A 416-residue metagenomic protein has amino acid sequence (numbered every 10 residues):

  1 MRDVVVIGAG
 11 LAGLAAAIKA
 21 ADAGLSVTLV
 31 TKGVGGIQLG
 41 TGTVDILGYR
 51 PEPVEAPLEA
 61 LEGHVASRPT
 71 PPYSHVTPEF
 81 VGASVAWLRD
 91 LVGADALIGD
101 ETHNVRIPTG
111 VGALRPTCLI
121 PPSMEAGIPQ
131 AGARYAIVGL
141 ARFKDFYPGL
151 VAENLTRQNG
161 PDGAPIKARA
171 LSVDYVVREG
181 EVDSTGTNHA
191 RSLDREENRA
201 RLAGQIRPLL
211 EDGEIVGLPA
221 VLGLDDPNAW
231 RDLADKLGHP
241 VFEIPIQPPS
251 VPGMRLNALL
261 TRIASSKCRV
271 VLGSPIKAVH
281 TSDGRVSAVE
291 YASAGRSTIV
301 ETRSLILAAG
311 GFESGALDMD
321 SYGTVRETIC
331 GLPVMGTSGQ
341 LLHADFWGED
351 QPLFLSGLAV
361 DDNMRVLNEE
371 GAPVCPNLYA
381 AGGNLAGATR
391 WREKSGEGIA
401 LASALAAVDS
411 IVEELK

Functional and structural regions predicted by a protein language model:
R2-L29: N-terminal Rossmann-like FAD-binding beta1-loop-alpha1 element of flavoenzymes
V5-I7, V30, I299-G310: Short hydrophobic core segments
I18, T41, G315-T324, C375-P376 (+1 more regions): A conserved FAD-binding loop/helix module that cradles the flavin
K32-S67, Y175-R191: Conserved N-terminal glycine-rich FAD pyrophosphate-binding loop of Rossmann-like flavoproteins
I46-L140, V151-L155: Dinucleotide-binding Rossmann-like beta1-alpha1 core, especially the glycine-rich loop that anchors the ADP
F146-N159, E196-E211, I215, L222-V279 (+1 more regions): Helical element adjacent to the flavin cofactor pocket in flavoenzyme catalytic cores
H280-I299, L305: Conserved beta-strand-loop-beta-strand element in the redox core of flavoprotein oxidoreductases
R296-S297, P333-G339, H343-A380, N384-R390: FAD-binding beta-loop-beta segment adjacent to the flavin cofactor pocket
